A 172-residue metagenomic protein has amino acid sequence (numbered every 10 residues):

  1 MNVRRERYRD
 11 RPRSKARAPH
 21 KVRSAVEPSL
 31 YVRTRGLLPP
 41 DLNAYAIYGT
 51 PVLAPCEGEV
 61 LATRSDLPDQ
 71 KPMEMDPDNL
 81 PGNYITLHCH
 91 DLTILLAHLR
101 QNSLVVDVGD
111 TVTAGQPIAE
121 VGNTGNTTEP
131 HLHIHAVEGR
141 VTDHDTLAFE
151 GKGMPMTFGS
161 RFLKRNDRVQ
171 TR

Functional and structural regions predicted by a protein language model:
M1-P55, K152-R172: Polar/charged, compositionally biased leader and regulatory segments
N2-R4, N79, V105-T113, H135-R172: Acidic, glycine-rich catalytic/binding loops that coordinate metals and/or anionic ligands
L30, D66-P68, I118-N126: Short, charged beta-turn/beta-strand-edge "cap" motif at the junction between a beta-strand and an adjacent loop
A44-I47, H98, N102-V106: Short alpha-helix capping/helix-loop boundary micro-motifs
V52-T63, V105-E120: Short, well-structured beta-strand-loop connectors
E57-R100: Zn2+-dependent peptidoglycan hydrolase active-site motif and core
A62, H98-Q101, E120-N123, E138: A residue-level detector for short acidic-glycine micro-motifs
T127-V137: Histidine-centered divalent-metal-coordination microenvironment in nucleic-acid enzymes
